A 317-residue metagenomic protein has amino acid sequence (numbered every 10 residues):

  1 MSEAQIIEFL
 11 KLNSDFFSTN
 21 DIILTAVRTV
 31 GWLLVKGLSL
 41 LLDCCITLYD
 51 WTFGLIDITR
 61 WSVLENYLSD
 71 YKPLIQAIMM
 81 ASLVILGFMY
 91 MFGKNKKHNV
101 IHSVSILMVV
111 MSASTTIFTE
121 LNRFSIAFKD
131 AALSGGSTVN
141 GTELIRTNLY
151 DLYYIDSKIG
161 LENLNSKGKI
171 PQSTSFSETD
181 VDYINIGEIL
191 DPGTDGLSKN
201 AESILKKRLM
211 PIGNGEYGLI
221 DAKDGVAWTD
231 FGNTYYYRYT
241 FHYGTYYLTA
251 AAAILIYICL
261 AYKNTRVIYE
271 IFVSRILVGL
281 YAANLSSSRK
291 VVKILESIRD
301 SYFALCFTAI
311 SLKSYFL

Functional and structural regions predicted by a protein language model:
M1-A4, E8, L12, T119-N214: Aromatic-rich transmembrane-lumenal/periplasmic boundary elements in polytopic membrane proteins
M1-H102, I117-N140, E296: Binding/recognition "hotspot" determinant
S2-N13, F88-M111, V139, T174-N185 (+2 more regions): Cytoplasmic juxtamembrane interface segments
K11, K36, K72, K94-K97 (+10 more regions): Context-gated lysine
W51-P73, S173-L260: Individual transmembrane alpha-helix segments
Y67, A222-I258, Y262-L317: Hydrophobic alpha-helical transmembrane segments and adjacent short intramembrane/lumenal linkers of inner/organellar
L68-Q76, N148-N165, H242-L248: Hydrophobic alpha-helical transmembrane segments
I75-G87, S105-I117, A253, F303-F316: Hydrophobic alpha-helical transmembrane segments of multi-pass integral membrane proteins
